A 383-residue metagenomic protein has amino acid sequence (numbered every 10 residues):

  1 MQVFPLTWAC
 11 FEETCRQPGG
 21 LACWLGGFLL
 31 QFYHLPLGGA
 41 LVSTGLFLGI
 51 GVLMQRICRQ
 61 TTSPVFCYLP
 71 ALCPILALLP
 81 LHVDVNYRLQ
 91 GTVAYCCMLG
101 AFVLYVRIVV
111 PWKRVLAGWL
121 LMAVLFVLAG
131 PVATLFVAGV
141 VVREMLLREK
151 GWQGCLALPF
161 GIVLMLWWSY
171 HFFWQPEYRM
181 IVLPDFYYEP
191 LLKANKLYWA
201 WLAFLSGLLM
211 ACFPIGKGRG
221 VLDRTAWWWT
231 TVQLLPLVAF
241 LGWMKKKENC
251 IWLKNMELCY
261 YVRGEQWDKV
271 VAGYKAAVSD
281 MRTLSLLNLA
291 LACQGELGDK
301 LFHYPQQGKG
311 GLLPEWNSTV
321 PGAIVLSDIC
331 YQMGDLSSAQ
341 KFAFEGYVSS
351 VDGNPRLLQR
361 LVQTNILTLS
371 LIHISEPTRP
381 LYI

Functional and structural regions predicted by a protein language model:
M1-L46: Membrane-interface coil-to-helix junctions
C15-G19, S43, P64-P111, V127-A133 (+1 more regions): Membrane-interface micro-motifs in multi-pass membrane enzymes
Y68-L72, Y95, R107-A123, K150-P159: Short hydrophobic alpha-helices at membrane interfaces in multi-pass membrane enzymes
N86-L89, R107-R148, L164-F173: Transmembrane helices and adjacent periplasmic/lumenal helix-loop junctions of polyprenol-phosphate-dependent
W152-R219: Membrane-embedded alpha-helical segments of integral membrane proteins
D223-K247: Internal/C-terminal transmembrane anchor helices
L241-W316: Membrane-interface segments at or immediately adjacent to transmembrane helices that form the boundary between
I372-I383: Single conserved hydrophobic/aromatic residue that forms the stacking wall/gate of nucleotide- or nucleobase-binding
